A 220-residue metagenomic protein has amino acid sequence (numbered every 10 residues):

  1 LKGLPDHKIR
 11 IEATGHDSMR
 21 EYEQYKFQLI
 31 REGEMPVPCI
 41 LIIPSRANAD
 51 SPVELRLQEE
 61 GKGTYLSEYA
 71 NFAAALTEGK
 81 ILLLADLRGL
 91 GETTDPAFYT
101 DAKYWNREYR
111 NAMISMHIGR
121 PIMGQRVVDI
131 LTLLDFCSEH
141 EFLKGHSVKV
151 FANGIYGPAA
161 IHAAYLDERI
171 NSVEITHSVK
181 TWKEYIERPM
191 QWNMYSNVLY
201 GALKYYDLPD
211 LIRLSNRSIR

Functional and structural regions predicted by a protein language model:
L1-I43, A112: Non-catalytic accessory segments flanking enzyme active sites
Q24, L41-P44, I81-L83, A160-L166: Generic alpha-helical hydrophobic packing signal
Q24, P52, S67, Q125-T132 (+2 more regions): Generic recognition of stable, solvent-exposed alpha-helical segments in well-folded globular domains
I30-E32, I40-P44, R56-Q58, A85 (+2 more regions): Generic beta-strand/beta-sheet core signal
I43-S45, A70-A74, Y165-R169: Short, solvent-exposed amphipathic alpha-helical segments in soluble enzyme and RNA/protein-processing domains
N48-H140, G145, K180-N193: Cap/lid segment of the alpha/beta-hydrolase catalytic domain
L133-Y206, D210-L214: Primarily recognizes the serine-hydrolase "nucleophile elbow" in alpha/beta-hydrolase and SGNH/GDSL folds
S215-R220: Leucine-rich solenoid repeat scaffolds
